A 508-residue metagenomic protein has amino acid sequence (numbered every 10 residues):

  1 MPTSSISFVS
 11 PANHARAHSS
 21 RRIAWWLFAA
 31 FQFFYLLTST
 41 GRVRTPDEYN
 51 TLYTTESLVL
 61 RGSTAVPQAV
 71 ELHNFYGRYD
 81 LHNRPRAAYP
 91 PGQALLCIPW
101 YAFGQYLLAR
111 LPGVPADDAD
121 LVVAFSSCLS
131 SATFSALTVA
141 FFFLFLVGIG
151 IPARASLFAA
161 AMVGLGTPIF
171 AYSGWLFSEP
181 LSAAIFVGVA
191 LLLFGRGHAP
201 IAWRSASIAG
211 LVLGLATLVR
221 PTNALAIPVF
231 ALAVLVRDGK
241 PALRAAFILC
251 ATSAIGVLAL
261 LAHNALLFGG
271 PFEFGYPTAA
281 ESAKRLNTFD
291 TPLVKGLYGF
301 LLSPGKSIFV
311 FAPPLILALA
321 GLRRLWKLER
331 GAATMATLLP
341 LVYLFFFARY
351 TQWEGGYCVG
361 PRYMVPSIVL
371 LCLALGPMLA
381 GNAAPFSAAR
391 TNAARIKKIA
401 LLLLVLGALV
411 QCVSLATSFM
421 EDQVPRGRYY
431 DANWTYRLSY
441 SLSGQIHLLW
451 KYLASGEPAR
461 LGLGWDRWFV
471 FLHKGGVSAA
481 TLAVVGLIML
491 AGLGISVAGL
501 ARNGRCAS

Functional and structural regions predicted by a protein language model:
M1-S508: Membrane-proximal envelope and lipid/glycan-remodeling enzymes
